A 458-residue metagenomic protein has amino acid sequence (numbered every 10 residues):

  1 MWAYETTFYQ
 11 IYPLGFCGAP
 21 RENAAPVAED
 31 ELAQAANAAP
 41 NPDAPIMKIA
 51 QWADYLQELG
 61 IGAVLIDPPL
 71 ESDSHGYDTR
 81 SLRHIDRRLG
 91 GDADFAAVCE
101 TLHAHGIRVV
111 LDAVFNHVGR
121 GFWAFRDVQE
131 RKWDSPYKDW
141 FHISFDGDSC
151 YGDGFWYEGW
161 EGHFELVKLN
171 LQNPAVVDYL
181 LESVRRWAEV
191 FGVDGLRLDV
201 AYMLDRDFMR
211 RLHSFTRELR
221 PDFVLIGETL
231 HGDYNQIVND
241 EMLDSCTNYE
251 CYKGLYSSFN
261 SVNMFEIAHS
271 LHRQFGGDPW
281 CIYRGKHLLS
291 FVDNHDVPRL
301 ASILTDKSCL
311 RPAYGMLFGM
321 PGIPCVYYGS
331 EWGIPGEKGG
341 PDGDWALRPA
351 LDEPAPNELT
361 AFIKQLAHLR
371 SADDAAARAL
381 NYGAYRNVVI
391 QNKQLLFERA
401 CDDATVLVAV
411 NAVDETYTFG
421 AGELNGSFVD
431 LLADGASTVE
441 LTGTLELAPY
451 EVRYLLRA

Functional and structural regions predicted by a protein language model:
M1-R108, N116-V118, W123-D127, G162 (+2 more regions): N-terminal structural segment of carbohydrate-active enzymes
W2-E5, A19-N37, N41, H269-G426 (+1 more regions): Loop/helix patches that line or flank the sugar-binding groove of alpha-linked glycan CAZymes
T7-Q10, V64-I66, V109-L111, L196 (+3 more regions): Hydrophobic faces of well-ordered beta-strands that scaffold small-molecule active sites in alpha/beta enzyme cores
P42, H75-R87, F115-G154, D240-E250 (+1 more regions): Aromatic- and acidic-residue-enriched segments that line the glycan-binding/catalytic groove of carbohydrate-active
V64-S74, A113-F122, D199-D205, E228-G232 (+1 more regions): Short, solvent-exposed turn/loop segments enriched in Gly/Ser/Thr/Pro and often Arg
H103-H105, Q129, E189, D199-I282 (+3 more regions): Active-site-proximal helices and loops of the catalytic beta/alpha 8
H105, W123-L166, G254-G277: Core domains of carbohydrate- and sulfate-ester-processing enzymes
V439-A458: C-terminal beta-strand-rich structural cap/linker in extracellular carbohydrate-active enzymes
